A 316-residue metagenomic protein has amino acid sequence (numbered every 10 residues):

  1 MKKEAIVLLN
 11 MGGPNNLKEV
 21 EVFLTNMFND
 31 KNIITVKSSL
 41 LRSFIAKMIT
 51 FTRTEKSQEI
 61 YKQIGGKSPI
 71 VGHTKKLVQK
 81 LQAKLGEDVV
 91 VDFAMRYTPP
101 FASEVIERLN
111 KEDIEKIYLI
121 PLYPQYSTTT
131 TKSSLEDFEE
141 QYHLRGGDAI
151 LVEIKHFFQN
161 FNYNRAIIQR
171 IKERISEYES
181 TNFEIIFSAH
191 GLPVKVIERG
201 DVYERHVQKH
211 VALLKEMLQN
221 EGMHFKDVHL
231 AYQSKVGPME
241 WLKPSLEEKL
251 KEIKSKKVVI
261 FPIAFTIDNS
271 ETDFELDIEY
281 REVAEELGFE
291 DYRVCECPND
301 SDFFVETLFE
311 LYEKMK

Functional and structural regions predicted by a protein language model:
M1-K316: Active-site-proximal alpha-helix that buttresses catalytic centers in soluble enzyme cores
